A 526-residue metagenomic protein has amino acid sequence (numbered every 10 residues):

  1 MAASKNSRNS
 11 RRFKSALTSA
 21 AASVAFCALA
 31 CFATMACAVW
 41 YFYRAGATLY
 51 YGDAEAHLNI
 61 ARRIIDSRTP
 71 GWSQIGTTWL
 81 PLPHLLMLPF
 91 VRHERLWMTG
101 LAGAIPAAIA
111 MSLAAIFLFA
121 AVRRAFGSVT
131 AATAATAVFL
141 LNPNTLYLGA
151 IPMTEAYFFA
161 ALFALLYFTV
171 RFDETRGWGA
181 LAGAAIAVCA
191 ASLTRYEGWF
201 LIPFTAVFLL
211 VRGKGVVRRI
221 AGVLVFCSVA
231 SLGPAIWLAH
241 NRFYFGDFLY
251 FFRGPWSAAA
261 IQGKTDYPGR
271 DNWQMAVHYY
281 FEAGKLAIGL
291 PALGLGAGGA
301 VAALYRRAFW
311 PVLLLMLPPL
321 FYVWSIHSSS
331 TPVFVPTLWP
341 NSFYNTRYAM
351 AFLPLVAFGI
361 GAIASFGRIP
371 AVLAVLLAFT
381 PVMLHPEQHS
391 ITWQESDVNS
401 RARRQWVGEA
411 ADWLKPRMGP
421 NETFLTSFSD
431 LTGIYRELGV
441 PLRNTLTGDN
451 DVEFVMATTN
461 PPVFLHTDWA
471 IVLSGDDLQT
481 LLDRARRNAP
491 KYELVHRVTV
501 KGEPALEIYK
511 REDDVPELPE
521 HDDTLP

Functional and structural regions predicted by a protein language model:
S4, R171-G177, L201-P234: Perimembrane helix-loop-helix junctions
A25-A30, I202, V207, C227-S231 (+2 more regions): Signature aromatic-anchored transmembrane alpha helix within multi-pass, membrane-resident enzymes that catalyze glycan
C37-W40, I220-G298, L320-Y322: Membrane-lumen/periplasm interface segments of specific transmembrane helices in polyprenyl phosphate-linked
G52, P83, A102-A110, A134-A164 (+4 more regions): Multi-pass, polyprenyl lipid-linked donor-dependent membrane glycosyltransferases
I105-F126, A160, A164, F168 (+1 more regions): Transmembrane-helix motifs of polytopic, lipid-linked glycan transferases
L210, E282-Y322, V356-G359, V375: Hydrophobic, aromatic-rich transmembrane alpha-helices and their immediate juxtamembrane boundary segments
A378-L431, H521-P526: Membrane-embedded, lumen/periplasm-facing catalytic core of multi-pass transferases that use lipid-linked donors
L414-T447, W469-L473: Short periplasmic/luminal acceptor-recognition loop of GT-C membrane glycosyltransferases, typified by
